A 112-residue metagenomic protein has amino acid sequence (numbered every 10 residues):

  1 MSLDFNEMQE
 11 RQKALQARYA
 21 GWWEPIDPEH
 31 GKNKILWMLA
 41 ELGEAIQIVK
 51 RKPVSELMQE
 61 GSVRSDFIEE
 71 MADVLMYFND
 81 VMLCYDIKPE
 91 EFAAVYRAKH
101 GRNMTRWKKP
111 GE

Functional and structural regions predicted by a protein language model:
M1-E112: Flexible "arm" and connector segments at domain edges
